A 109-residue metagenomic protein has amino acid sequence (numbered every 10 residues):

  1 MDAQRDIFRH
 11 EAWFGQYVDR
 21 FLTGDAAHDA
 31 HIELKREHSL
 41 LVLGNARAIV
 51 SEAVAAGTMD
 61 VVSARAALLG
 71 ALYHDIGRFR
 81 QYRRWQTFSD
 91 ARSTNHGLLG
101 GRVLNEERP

Functional and structural regions predicted by a protein language model:
D2, D25-A27, N95: Alpha-helix capping and helix-coil boundary motifs
D2-R9, P109: Histidine/acidic-rich helix-loop-helix segments that form or flank divalent-metal centers in metalloenzyme catalytic
D6-H10, F14, H96: Alpha-helical structural motif
A12-Q16, A71-H74: Membrane-targeting and insertion segments and their boundary/processing signals
W13-G44, F79-D90: Active-site flanking loop/helix segments enriched in acidic
D19, T23, N45-A55, Y73 (+3 more regions): Short helix-loop boundary/capping segments at the starts of domains
A30-L68, G101-P109: Alpha-helical phosphate/pyrophosphate-handling elements in metalloenzyme active cores
V62-P109: Divalent metal-dependent catalytic cores for phosphoryl transfer on phosphate-bearing substrates
